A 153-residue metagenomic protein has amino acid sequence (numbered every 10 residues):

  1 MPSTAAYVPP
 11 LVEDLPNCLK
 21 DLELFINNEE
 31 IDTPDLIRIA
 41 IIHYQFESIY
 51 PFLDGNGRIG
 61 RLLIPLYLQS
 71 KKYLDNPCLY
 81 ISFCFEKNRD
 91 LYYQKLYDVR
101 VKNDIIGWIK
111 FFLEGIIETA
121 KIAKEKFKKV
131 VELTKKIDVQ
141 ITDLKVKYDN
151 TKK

Functional and structural regions predicted by a protein language model:
M1-K153: FIC/Doc superfamily catalytic core
